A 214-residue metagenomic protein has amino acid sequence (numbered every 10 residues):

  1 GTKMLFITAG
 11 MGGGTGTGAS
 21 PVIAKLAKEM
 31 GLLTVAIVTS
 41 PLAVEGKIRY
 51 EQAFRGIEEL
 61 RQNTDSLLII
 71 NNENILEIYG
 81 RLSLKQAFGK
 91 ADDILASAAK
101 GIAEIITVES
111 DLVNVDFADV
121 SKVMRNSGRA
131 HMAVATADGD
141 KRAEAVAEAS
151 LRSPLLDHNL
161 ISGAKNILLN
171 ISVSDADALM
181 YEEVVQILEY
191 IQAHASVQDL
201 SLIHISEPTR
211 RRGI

Functional and structural regions predicted by a protein language model:
G1-S206, R210-R212: Tubulin/FtsZ superfamily GTPase core signature
